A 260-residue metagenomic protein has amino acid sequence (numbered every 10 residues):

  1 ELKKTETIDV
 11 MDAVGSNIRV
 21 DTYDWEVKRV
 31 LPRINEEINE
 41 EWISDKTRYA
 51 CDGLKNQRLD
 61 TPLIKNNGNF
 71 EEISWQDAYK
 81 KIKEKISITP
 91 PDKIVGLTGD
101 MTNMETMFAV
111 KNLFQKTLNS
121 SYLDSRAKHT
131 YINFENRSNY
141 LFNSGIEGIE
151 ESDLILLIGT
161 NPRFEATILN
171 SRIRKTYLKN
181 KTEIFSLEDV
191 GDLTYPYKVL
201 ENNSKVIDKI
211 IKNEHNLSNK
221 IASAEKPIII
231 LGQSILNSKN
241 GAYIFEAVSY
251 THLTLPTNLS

Functional and structural regions predicted by a protein language model:
E1-N216, S223, Q233-I235: N-terminal export/assembly segments and adjacent metallocofactor-ligating motifs of anaerobic energy-metabolism
K83, V248-S249: Generic solvent-exposed, charged/amphipathic alpha-helical segments that serve as macromolecular interface scaffolds
I210, A247-V248: Short amphipathic C-terminal alpha-helix that caps PH/PH-like domains
S238-F245: Glycine- and acidic-residue-enriched helix-capping/strand-helix junction motifs
Y250-S260: Single conserved hydrophobic/aromatic residue that forms the stacking wall/gate of nucleotide- or nucleobase-binding
